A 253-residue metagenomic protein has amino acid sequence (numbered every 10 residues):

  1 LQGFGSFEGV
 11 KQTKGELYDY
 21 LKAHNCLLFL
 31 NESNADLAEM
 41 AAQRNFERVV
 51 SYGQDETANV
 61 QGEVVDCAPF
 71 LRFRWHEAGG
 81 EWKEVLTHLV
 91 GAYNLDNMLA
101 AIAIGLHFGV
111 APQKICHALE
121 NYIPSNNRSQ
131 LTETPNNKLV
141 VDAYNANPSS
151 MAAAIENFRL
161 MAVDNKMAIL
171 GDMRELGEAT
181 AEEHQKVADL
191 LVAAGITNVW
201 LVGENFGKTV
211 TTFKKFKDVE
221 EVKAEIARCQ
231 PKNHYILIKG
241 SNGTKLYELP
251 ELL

Functional and structural regions predicted by a protein language model:
L1, E16-D19, A35-W82, S125-N126: Extended acidic/charged loop-beta regions that coordinate divalent cations and stabilize anionic phosphate/carboxylate
G3-S6, G15, K22, C26 (+4 more regions): ATP-dependent carboxylate-amine ligase
L27-N31: ADP-ribose/adenylate-binding Rossmann-like module
E32-E39, E204-G207: A short, active-site helix/loop in glycosyltransferases that binds the activated sugar's phosphate group
